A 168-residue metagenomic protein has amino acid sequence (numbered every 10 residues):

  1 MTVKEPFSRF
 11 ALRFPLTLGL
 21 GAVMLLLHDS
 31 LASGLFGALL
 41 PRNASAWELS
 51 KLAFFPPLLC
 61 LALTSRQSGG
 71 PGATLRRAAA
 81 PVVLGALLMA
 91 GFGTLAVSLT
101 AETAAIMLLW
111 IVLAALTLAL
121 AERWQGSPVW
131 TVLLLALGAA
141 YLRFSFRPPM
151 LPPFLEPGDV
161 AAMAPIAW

Functional and structural regions predicted by a protein language model:
T2-P15, G126-L135: Alpha-helical transmembrane segments and their helix-start/interface "positive-inside/aromatic belt" motifs in integral
R9-A22, L84-G85: Alpha-helical transmembrane segments
F10-R13, G72-V82: Membrane-interfacial loop-to-transmembrane alpha-helix junctions, especially the N-terminal start
T17, K51-T64, W110-E122: Hydrophobic cores of alpha-helical transmembrane segments in multi-pass inner/ER membrane proteins, independent
T17-S33, L142-P148: Alpha-helical transmembrane segments of multi-pass membrane proteins
A38-L52, A161-W168: Short aromatic-rich membrane-water interface segments that cap or initiate transmembrane helices in multi-pass membrane
L95-A104: Membrane-interface helix caps and helix-loop-helix hairpins in membrane proteins
A104-W168: C-terminal, well-folded lobe of enzymatic/effector domains
